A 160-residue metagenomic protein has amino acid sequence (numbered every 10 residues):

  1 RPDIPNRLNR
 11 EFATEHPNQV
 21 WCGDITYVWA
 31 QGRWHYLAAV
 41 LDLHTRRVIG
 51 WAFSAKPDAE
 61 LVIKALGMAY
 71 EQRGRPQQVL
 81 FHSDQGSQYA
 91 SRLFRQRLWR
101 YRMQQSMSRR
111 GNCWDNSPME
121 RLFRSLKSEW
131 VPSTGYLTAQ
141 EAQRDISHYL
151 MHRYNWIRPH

Functional and structural regions predicted by a protein language model:
R1-H160: Charged DNA-binding/catalytic regions of mobile-element recombinases
